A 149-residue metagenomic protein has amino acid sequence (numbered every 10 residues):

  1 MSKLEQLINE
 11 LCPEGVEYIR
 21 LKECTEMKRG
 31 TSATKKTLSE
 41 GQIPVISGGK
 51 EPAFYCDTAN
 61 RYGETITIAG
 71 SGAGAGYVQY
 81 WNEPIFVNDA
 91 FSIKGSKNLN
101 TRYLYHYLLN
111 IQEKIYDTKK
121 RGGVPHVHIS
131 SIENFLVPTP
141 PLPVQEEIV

Functional and structural regions predicted by a protein language model:
M1-L4, Y18, E40, P84 (+2 more regions): Alpha-helix initiation and N-capping motif
K3, L7-T31, K36, E40-G48 (+1 more regions): Non-catalytic DNA-recognition/assembly elements of restriction-modification systems
L4-E5, R29-A33, A53-F54, T101 (+2 more regions): Short loop/beta submotifs within extracellular cysteine-rich repeat domains
I8, C12, G123, F135-L136: Residues marking the start of alpha-helices
G15-E17, N100, E133-V149: Amphipathic alpha-helical segments
I19-R20, V87-A90, S131-L136: Short acidic, glycine/Ser/Thr-rich loop/turn "cap" segments at secondary-structure junctions
K22-T25, Y105, Y116, L136 (+1 more regions): Short, well-ordered alpha-helical packing segments
S47-Q112, K119-I129: A short beta-sheet element
